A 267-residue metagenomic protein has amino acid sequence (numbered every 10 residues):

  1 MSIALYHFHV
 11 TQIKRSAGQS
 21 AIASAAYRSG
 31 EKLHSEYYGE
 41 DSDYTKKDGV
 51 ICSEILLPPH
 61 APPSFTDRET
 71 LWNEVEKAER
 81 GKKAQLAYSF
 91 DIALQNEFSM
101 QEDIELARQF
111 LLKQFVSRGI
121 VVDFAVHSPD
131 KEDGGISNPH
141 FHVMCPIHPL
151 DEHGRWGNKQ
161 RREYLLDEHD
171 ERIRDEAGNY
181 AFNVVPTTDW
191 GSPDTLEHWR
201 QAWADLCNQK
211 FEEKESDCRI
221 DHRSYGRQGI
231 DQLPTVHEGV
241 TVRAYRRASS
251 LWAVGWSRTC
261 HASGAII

Functional and structural regions predicted by a protein language model:
M1-I267: N-terminal nicking endonuclease/strand-transfer module with a His-rich metal-binding environment and a catalytic Tyr
